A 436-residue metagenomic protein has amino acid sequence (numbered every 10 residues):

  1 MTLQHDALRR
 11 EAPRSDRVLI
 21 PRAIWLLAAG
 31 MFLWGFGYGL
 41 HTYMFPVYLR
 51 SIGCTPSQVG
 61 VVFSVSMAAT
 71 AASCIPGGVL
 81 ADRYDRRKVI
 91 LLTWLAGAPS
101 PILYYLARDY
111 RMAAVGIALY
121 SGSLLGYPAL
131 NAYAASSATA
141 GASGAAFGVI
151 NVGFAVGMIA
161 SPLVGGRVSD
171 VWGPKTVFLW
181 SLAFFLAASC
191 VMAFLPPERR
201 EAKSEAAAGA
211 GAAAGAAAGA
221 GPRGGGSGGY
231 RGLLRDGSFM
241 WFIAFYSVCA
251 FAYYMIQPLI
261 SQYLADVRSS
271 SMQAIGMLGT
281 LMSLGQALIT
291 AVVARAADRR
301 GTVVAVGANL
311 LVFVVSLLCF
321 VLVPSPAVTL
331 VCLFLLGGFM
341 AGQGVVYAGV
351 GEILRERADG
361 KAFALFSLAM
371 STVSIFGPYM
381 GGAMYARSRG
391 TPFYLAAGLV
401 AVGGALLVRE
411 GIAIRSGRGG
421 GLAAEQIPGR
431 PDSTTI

Functional and structural regions predicted by a protein language model:
L3-P21, E198-F242, E425-D432, I436: Juxtamembrane intracellular "pre-TM" segments in multi-pass secondary transporters
R17-M67, M240-W241, F245, A250-R268: Helix-loop boundary and gating motifs at the non-cytosolic
F32, R111-L125, V328-A341: Hydrophobic core of transmembrane alpha-helices in multi-pass small-molecule transporters, especially MFS/SLC-type
M67-I75, L125, M158-I159, S283-A291 (+1 more regions): Residue-level signature of mid-helix packing/kink "hotspots" within the transmembrane helices of 12-pass Major
C74-D85, S169, T290-G301, Y385: Helix-to-loop junctions at the C-terminal end of transmembrane segments in multipass secondary transporters
K88-I102, L182, V304-L318: Structural signature of the two symmetry-related core transmembrane helices
A118-F154: Cytoplasmic helix-loop-helix junction between adjacent transmembrane helices in 12-TM secondary transporters
V303-Q343: C-terminal transmembrane helical hairpin of 12-TM major facilitator-type secondary transporters
